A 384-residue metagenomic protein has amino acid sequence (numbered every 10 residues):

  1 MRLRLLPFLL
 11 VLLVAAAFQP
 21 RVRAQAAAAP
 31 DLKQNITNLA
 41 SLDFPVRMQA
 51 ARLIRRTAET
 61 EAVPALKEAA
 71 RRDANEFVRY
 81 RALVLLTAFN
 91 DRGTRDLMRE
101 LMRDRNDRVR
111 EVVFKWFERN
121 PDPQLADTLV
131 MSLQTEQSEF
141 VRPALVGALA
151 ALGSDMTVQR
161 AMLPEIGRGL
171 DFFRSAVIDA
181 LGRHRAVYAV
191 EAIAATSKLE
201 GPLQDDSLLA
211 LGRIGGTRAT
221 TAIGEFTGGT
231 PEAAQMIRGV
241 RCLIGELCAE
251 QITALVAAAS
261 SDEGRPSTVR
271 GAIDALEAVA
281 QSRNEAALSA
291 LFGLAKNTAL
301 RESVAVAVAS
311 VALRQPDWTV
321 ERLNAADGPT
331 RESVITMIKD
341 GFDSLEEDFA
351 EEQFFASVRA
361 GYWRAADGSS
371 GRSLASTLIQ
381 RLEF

Functional and structural regions predicted by a protein language model:
M1-R4: Positively charged n-region of N-terminal signal peptides that target proteins for export
P7-A17: Bacterial N-terminal signal peptides
A17, V22-A26: Boundary at the C-terminal end of the N-terminal hydrophobic targeting segment
Q25-A27, P45-E59, E68, F77-D91 (+17 more regions): Structural detector for internal amphipathic alpha-helices that build alpha-solenoid repeat scaffolds
D31, R108, F354-F355: HEAT/HEAT-like alpha-solenoid repeats
Q34-N38, L42, A65-D73, L97-R105 (+8 more regions): Alpha-solenoid HEAT/Armadillo-like helical repeat scaffolds in large eukaryotic proteins
R322, D327, K339, E347-A356 (+3 more regions): Intrinsically disordered, low-complexity segments enriched in charged and polar residues
